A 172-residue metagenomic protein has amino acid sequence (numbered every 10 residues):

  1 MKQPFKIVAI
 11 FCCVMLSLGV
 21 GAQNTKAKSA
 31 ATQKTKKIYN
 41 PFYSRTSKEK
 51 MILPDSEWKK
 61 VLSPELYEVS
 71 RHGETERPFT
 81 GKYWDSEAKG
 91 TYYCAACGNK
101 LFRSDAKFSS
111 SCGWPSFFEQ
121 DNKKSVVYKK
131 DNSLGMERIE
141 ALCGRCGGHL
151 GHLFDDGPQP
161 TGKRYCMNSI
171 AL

Functional and structural regions predicted by a protein language model:
M1-K28: Bacterial Sec-dependent N-terminal signal peptides
Q3-K6, Q23, Q33, Q120 (+1 more regions): Residue-identity detector for glutamine
I7-I10, I38, I52, I139 (+1 more regions): Weak global preference for isoleucine
I10-C12, T32-Q33, S111: Low-complexity, intrinsically disordered regions enriched in charged/polar residues
V20-T46, K50-M51: Sec-dependent signal peptide cleavage junction
K50, K59-V61, E65-Y93, N99-L172: A short Gly-Trp-Pro
